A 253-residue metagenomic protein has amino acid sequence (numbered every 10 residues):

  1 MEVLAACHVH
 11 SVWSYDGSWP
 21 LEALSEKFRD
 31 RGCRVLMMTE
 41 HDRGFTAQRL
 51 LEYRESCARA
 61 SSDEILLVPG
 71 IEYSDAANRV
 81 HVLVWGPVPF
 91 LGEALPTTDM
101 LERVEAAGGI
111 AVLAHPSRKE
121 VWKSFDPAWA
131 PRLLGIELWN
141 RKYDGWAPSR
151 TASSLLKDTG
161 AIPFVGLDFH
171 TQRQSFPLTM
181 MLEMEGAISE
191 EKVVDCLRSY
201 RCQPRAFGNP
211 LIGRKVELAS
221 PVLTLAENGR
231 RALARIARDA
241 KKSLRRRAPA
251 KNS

Functional and structural regions predicted by a protein language model:
M1-C7, S11-Y15, L21-E22, E26-K27 (+3 more regions): Charged catalytic cores and adjacent phosphate/nucleic-acid-binding surfaces used for phosphate/nucleic-acid chemistry
M1-V3, G32-V35, S62-L67, A107-G109 (+2 more regions): Short, well-ordered coil/turn segments that N-cap beta-strands
L4, L51-R54, A58, T98-V112 (+1 more regions): Surface-exposed amphipathic alpha-helices with a cationic face
C7, S25-F45, I110-V112: Divalent metal-dependent hydrolysis catalytic cores, especially in the metallo-beta-lactamase
E22-A23, D30, R34, G44-A76: Mid-domain alpha/beta scaffold segments of enzyme catalytic cores
H41, E72, P116, F169: Short, ordered loop/turn segments at secondary-structure junctions
